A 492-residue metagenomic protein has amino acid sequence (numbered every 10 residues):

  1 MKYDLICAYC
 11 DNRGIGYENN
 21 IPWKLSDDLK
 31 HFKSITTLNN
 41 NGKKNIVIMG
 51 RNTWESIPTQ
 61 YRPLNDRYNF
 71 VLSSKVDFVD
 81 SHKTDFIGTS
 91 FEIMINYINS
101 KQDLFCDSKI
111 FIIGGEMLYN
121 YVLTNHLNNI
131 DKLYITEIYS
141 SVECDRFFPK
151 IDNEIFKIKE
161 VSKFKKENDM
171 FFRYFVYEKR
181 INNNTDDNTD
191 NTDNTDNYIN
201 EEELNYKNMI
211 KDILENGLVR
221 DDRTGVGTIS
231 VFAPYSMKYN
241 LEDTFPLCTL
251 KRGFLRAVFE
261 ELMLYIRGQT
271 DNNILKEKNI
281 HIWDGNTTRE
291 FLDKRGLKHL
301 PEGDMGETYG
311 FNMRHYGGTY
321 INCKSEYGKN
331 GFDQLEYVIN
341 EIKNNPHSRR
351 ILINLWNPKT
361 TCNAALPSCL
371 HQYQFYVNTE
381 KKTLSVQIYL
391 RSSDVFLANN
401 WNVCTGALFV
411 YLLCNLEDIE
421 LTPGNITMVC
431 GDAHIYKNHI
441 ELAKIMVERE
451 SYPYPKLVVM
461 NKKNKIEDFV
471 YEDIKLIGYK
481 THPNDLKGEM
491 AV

Functional and structural regions predicted by a protein language model:
M1-K2, D103, I181-E201: Eukaryotic N-terminal low-complexity, Ser/Thr- and Lys/Arg-rich leader segments that predominantly function as
M1-N182: Enzymes that bind and transform nitrogen-containing heteroaromatic metabolites
G16, L25, V47, S141 (+10 more regions): Short linear sequence motifs
N184-D186, D196-V492: Terminal, non-catalytic protein-protein interaction segments that mediate quaternary/complex assembly
